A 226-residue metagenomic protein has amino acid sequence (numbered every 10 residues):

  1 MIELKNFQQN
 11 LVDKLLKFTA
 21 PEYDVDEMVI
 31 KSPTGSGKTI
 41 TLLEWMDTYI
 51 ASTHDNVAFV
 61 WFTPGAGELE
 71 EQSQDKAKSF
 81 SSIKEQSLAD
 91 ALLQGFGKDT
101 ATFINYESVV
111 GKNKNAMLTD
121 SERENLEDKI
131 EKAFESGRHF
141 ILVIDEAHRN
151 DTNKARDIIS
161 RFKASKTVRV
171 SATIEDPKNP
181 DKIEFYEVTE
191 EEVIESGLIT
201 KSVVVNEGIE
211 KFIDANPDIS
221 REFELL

Functional and structural regions predicted by a protein language model:
M1-K31: Conserved pre-motif I regulatory segment
Y23-W45: Walker A/P-loop
K31-G35, E146-N150, R161-P180, G197: Conserved helicase ATPase motor motifs in RecA-like P-loop NTPase domains
T39-M46, I50-S81, E107-S108, K154: Conserved Walker A/P-loop ATP-binding site and its immediately adjacent core in helicase/helicase-like ATPase domains
W61, T102-N105, V143-I144, S165-A172: Structural recognition of the conserved hydrophobic beta-strand(s) that form the central parallel beta-sheet of P-loop
S81-L93: Conserved RecA-like helicase motor-core motifs
L92, G97, A101-I158: Conserved RecA-like ASCE ATPase "motif II neighborhood" in helicase/translocase motors
K182-L226: Conserved interdomain linker/interface between the two RecA-like ATPase lobes of SF2 helicase motors
